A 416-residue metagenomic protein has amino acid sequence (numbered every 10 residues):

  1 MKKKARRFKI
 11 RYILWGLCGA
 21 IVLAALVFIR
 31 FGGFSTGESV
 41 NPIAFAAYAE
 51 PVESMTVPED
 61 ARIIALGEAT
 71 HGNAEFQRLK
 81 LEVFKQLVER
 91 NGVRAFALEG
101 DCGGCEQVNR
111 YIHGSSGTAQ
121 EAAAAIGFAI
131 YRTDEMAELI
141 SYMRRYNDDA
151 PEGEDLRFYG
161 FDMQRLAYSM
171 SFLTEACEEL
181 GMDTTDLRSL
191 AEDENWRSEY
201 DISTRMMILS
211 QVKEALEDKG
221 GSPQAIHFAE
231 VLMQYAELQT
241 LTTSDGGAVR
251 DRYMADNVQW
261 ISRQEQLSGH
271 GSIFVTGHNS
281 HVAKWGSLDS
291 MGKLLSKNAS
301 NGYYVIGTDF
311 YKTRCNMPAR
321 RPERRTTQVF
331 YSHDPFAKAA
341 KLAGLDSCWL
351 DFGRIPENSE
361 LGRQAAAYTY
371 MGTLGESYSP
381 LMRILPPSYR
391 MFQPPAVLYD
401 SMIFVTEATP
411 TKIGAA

Functional and structural regions predicted by a protein language model:
K2-A416: Structured catalytic-domain cores with a bias toward divalent-metal coordination
